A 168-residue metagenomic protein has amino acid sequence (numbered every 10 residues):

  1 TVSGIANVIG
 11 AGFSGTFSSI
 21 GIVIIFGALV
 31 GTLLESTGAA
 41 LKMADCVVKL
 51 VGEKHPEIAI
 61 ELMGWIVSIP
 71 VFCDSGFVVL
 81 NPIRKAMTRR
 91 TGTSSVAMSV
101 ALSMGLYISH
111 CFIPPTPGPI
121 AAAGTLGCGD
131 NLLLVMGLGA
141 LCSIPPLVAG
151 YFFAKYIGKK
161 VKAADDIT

Functional and structural regions predicted by a protein language model:
T1, G137-T168: Long, contiguous bundles of hydrophobic transmembrane helices that form the permeation core of multi-pass
V2-R90: Membrane-embedded alpha-helical segments and adjacent helix-loop junctions characteristic of multi-pass solute
V8-S18, D130-L141: Interfacial loop-to-helix junctions that mark the boundaries of transmembrane helices in multi-pass membrane
A11-S19, P70-D74, Y107-T116, F153-K159: Juxtamembrane/interfacial segments around transmembrane helices
I22-F26, F77-V78, I113-G118, P146-A154: Alpha-helical transmembrane segments and their lipid-water interface positions in multi-pass membrane proteins
I24, E53-I69, T91-C111, P115 (+3 more regions): Alpha-helical transmembrane segments of multi-pass membrane proteins
V48, T88, H110, A123-G127 (+2 more regions): Residue-level preference for well-ordered alpha-helical positions
D74, V78-S94, P119-V135: Membrane-interfacial helix-loop connectors
